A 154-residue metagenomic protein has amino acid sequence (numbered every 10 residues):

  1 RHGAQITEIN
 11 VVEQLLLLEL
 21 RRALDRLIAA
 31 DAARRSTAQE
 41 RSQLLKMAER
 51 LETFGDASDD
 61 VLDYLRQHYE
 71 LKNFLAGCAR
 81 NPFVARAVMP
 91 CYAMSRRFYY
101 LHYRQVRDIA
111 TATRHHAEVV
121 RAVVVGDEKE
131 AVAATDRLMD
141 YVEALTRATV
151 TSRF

Functional and structural regions predicted by a protein language model:
R1-R34, R147-F154: Short linear motifs at protein or domain termini
T7, A85, R104: Nucleotide phosphate-binding site architecture
R21, A38-L101, T113-A122, E130-Y141: Conserved amphipathic alpha-helical segments that form helical-bundle/coiled-coil interaction surfaces
A33-R34, R80, R104-Q105: Short helix-capping/hinge motifs at transmembrane helix termini and TM-loop junctions
Y99, Y103-V106, E143-V150: Short amphipathic alpha-helical interaction/hinge segments
Q105-I109, E128-A134, R153-F154: Hydrophobic/aromatic-rich alpha-helical bundle segments in the mid-to-C-terminal region
